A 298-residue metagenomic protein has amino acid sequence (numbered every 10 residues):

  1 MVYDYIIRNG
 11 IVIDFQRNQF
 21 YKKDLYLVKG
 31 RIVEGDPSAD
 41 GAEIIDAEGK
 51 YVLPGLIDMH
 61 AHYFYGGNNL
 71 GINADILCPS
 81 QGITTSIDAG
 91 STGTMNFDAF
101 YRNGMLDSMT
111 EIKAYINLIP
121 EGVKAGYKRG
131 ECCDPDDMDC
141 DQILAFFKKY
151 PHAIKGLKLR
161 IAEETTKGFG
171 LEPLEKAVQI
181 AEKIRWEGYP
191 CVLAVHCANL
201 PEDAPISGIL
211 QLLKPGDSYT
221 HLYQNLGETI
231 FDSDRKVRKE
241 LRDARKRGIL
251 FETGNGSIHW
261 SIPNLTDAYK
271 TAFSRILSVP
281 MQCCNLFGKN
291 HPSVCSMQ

Functional and structural regions predicted by a protein language model:
M1-L53: Histidine-rich, glycine-flanked metal-binding segment
G10, L25, G30, G49 (+6 more regions): Divalent metal-coordination and catalytic microenvironments
A47-D107: Metal-associated gating/positioning segment near the N- to mid-region
T85-A89, L193-C197, F251-N255: Short catalytic-loop micro-motif centered on adjacent basic/acidic residues
I87, K158, T220, E252 (+1 more regions): Conserved beta-strand positions in the central sheet of alpha/beta enzyme cores
G90-G93, M105-E240: Histidine/acidic-residue-rich, glycine-tolerant segments that coordinate divalent metal ions
A153-I154, L213-S218, D243-L250, K270-I276: Glycine-enriched alpha-helix->loop->beta-strand junction motifs that scaffold or abut catalytic
N264-Q298: His/Asp/Glu-enriched, well-ordered alpha-helical/loop segment that forms or immediately abuts the divalent-metal
